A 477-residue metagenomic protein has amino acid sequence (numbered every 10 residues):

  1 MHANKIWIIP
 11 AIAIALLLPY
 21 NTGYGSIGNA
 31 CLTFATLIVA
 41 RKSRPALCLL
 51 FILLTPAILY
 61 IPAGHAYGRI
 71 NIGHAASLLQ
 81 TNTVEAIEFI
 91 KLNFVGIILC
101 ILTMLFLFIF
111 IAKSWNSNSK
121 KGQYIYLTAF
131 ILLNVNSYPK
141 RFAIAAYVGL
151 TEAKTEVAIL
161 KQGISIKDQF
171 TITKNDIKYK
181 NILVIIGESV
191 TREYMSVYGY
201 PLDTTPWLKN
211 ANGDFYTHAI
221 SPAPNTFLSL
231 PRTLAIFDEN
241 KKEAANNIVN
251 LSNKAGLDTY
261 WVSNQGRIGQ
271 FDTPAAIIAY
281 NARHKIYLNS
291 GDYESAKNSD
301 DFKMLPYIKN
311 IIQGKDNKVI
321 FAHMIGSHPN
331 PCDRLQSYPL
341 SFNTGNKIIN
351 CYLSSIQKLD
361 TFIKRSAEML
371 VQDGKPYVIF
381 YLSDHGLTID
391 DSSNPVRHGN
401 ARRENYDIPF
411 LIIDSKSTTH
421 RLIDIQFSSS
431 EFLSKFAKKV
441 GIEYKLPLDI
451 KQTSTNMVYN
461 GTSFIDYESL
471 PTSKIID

Functional and structural regions predicted by a protein language model:
M1-A146: Transmembrane and membrane-interface helices of multi-pass, inner-membrane envelope-modifying transferases
H2-I8, T22, K42-S43, F108-A112 (+6 more regions): Membrane-interface soluble catalytic domains
K140-L340, D407, S429-M457, G461: Active-site-proximal alpha/beta segments of enzymes that process anionic O-linked groups
F170-T173, N394-N400: Short, P/G- and charge-enriched loop/turn segments at secondary-structure junctions
L183, K358-V396, F436-A437: Metal-dependent active-site segment of extracytoplasmic phospho-/sulfohydrolases and closely related
E294-N298, I349-D360: Short acidic-aromatic active-site loops that bind/stabilize oxyanions
L335-L353: A solvent-exposed, charged loop/short amphipathic helix patch at secondary-structure junctions
